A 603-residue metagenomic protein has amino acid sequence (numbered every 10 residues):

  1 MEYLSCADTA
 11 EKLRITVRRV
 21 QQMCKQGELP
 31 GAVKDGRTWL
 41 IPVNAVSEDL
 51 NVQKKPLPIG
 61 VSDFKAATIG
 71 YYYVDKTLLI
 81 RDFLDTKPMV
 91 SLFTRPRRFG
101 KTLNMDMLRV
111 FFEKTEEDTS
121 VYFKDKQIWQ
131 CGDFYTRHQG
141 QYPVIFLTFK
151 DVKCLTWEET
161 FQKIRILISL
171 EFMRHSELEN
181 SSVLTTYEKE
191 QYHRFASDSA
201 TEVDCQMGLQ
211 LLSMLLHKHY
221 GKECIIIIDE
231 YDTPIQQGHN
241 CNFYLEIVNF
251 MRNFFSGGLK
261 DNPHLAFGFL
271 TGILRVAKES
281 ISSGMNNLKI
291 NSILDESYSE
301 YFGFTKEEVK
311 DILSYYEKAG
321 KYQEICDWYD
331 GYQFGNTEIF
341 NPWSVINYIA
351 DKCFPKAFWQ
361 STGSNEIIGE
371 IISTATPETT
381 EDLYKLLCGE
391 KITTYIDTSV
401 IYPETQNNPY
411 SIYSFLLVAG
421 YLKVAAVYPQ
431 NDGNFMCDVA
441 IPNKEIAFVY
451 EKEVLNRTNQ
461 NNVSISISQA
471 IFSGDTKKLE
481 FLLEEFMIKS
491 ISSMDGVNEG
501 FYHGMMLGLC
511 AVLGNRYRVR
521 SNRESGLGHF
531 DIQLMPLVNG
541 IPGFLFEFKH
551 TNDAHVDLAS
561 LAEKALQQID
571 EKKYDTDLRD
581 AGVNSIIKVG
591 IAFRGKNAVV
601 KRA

Functional and structural regions predicted by a protein language model:
M1-R19: Polyanion-binding surface elements
C6, E28-V52: Short helix-start
Q21-Q26: Residue-level detection of the helix-turn-helix DNA-binding "recognition helix"
G27-E28, F111: The DNA-recognition helices of helix-turn-helix-type DNA-binding domains
P30-G31, K423, Y517-N522: A short linear hydrophobic-aromatic micro-motif
A45-V52, E445-V449, G540-P542: Short, charged/polar, Gly/Pro-enriched secondary-structure boundary elements
Q53-N498, V512-Y517: Phosphate-binding site recognition
T476-A603: Structural signature of nuclease core domains in nucleic-acid processing machines
